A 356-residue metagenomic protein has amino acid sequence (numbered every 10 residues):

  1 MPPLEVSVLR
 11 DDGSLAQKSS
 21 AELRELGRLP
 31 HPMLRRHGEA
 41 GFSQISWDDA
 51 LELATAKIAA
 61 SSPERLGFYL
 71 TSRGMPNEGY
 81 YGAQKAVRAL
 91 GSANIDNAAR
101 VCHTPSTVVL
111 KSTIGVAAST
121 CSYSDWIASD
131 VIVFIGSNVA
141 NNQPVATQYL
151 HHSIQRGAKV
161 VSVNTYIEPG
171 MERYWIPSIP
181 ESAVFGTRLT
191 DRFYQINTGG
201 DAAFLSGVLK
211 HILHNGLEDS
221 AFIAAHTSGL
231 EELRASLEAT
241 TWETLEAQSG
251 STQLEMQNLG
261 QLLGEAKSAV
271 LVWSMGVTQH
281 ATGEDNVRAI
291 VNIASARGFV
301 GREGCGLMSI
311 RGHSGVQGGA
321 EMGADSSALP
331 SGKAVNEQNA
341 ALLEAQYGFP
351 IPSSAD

Functional and structural regions predicted by a protein language model:
M1-S19: Long, contiguous juxta-domain segments that are non-catalytic but functionally important
G27-V316, E321-M322, L329, A334 (+1 more regions): Cofactor-pocket helix-loop regions in the catalytic cores of large enzyme subunits
